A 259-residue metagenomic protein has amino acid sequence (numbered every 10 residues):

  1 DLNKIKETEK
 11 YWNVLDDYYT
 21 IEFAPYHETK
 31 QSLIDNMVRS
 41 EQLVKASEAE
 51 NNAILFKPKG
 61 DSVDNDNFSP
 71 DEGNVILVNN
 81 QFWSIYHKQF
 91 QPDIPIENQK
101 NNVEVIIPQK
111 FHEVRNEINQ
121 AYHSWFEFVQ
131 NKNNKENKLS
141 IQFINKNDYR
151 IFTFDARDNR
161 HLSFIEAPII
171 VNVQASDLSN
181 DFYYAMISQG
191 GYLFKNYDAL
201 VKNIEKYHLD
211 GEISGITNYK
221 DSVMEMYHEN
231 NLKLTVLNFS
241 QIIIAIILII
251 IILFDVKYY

Functional and structural regions predicted by a protein language model:
D1-K4, H228-Y259: Hydrophobic alpha-helical transmembrane segments of multi-pass inner-membrane transport and secretion
L2-Y86, N98-E113: Membrane-proximal extracellular/periplasmic loop immediately following the first transmembrane helix
Q31, R115-E117, I249: Short acidic, gly/pro-rich beta-turn/loop elements at beta-sheet edges and active-site/ligand-binding grooves
N74, Q81-F82, Y86, Q109 (+2 more regions): Aromatic-enriched hydrophobic runs in primary sequence
I76-L77, F82-W83, N119, Q241-I242 (+1 more regions): Broad hydrophobic/π-residue packing in well-ordered secondary structure
H87-Q91: PAS/PAS-like sensory domain cap-loop motif
D93-E97: Surface-exposed patches in mature extracellular/periplasmic domains of secreted proteins
P108-N238: "Rare, low-scoring activations can occur in soluble or secreted enzymes where short amphipathic helices or signal
